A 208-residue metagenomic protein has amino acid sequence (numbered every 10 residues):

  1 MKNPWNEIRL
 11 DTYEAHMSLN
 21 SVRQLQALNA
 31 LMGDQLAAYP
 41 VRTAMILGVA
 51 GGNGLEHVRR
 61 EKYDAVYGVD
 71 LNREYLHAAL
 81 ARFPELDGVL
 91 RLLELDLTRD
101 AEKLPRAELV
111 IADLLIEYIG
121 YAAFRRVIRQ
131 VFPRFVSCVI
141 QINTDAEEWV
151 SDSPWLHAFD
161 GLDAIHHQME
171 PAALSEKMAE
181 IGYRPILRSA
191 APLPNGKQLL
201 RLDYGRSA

Functional and structural regions predicted by a protein language model:
M1-P105, A122, R126, S137-A208: Class I (Rossmann-like) S-adenosyl-L-methionine-dependent methyltransferase catalytic domain, capturing the SAM-binding
E108-A122: A short SAM/SAH-binding and catalytic strip from SAM-dependent methyltransferases
I119-G120, V131-P133: Helix-to-beta-strand junctions that scaffold the AdoMet/dcAdoMet cofactor pocket in Class I SAM-dependent enzymes
